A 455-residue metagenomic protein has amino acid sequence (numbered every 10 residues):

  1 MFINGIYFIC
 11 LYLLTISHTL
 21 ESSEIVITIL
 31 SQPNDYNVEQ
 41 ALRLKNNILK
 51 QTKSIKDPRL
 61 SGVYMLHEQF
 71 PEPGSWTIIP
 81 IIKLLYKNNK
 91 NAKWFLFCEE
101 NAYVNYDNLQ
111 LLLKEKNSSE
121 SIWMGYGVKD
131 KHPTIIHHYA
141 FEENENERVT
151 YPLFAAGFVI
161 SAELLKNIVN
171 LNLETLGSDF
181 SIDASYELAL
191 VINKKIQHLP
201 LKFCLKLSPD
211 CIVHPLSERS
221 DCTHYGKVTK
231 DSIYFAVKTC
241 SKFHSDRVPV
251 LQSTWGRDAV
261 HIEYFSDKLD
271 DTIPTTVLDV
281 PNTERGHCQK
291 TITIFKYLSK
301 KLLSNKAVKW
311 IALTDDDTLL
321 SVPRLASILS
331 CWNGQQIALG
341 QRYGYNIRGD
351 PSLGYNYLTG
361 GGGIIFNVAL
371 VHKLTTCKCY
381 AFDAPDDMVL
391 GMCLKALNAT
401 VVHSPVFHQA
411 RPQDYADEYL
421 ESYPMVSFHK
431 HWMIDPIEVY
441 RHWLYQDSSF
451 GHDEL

Functional and structural regions predicted by a protein language model:
F2-L455: Secretory-pathway lumenal glyco-enzymes, predominantly type II signal-anchor Golgi glycosyltransferases
